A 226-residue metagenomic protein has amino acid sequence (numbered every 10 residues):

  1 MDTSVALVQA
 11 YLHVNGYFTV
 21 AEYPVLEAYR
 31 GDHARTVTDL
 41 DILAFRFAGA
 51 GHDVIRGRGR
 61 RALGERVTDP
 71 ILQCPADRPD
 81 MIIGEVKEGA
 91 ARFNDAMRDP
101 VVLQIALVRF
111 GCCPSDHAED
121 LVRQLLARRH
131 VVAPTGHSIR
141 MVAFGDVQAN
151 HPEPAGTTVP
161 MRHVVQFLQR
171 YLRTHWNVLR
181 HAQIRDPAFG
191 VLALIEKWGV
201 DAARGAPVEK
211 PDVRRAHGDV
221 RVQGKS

Functional and structural regions predicted by a protein language model:
M1-S226: Intrinsically disordered, low-complexity Ser/Thr/Pro/Gly-rich regulatory segments
